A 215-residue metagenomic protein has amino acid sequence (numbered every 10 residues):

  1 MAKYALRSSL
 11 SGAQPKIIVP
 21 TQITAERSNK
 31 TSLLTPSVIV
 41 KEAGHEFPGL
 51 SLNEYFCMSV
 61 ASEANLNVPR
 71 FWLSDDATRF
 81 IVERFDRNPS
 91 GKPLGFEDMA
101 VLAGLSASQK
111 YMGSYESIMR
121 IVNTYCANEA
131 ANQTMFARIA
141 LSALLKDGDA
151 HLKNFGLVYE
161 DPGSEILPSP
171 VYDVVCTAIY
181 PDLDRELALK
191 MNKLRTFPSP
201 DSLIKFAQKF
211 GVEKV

Functional and structural regions predicted by a protein language model:
M1-L152, G156-V215: Phosphate/dinucleotide-binding and metal-coordinating scaffold of catalytic cores in nucleotide-dependent enzymes
